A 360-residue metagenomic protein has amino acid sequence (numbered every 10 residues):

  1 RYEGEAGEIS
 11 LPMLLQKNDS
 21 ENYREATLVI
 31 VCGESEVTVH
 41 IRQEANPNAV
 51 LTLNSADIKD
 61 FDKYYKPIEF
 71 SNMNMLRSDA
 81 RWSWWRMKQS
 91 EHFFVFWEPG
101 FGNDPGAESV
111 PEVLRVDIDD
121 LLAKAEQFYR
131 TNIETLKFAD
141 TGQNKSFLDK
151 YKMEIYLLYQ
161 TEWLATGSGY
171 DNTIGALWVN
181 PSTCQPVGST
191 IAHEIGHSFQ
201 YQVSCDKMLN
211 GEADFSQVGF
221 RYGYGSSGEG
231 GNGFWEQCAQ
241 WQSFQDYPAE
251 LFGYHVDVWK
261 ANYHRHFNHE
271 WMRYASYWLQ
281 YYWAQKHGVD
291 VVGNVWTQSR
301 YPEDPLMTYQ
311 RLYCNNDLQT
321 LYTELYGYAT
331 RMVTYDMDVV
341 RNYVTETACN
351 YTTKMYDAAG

Functional and structural regions predicted by a protein language model:
R1-P12: Surface-exposed binding patches on compact interaction domains or structured appendages
M13, N22-G33: A short beta-strand micro-motif common to beta-rich folds, especially ectodomain repeats
V39-P47: Interdomain boundary/hinge segments at the C-termini of tandem beta-sandwich modules
V50-I174, W178-I195, F199-G211: Zn2+-dependent metallopeptidase catalytic core
S71-L76, G102-E112, K207-G228, H264-H266 (+1 more regions): Surface-exposed intrinsically disordered loops and tails
E134-K152, K207-A213, S227-N232, F252-V258 (+2 more regions): Surface-exposed patches in mature extracellular/periplasmic domains of secreted proteins
A176-A261, F267, A275: Zinc-dependent metallopeptidase catalytic helix centered on the HExxH motif and its immediate flanking segment
P302-G360: Beta/coil-rich, acidic/histidine-enriched accessory regions frequently appended to metallopeptidases
